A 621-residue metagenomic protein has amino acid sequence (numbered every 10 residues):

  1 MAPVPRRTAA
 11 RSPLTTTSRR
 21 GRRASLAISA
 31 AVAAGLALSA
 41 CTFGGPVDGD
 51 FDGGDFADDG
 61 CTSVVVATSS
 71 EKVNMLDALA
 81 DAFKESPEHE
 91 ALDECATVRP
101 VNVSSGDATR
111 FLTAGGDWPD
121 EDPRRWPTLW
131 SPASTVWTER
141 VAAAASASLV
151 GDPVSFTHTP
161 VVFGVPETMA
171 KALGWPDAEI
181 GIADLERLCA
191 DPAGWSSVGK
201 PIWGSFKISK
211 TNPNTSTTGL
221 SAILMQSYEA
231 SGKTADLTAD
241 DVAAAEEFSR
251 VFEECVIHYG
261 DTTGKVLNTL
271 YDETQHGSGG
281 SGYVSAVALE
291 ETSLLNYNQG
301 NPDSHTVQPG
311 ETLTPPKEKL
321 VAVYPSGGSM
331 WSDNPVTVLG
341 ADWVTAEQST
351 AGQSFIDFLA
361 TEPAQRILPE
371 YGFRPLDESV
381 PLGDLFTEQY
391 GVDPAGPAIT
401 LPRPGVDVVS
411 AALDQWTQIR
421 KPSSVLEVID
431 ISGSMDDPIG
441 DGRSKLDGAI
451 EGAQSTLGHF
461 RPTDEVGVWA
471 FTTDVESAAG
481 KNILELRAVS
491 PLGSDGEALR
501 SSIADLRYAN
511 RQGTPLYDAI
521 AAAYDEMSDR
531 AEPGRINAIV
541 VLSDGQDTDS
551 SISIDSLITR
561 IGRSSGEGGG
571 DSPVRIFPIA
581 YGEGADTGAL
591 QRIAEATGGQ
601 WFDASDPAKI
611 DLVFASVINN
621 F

Functional and structural regions predicted by a protein language model:
R20-G21, F43, D59-G60, L92 (+2 more regions): Extracellular/periplasmic juxtamembrane helices and adjacent flexible linkers that interface with membrane partners
C41-V150: Early extracytoplasmic/lumenal segment of secretory-pathway proteins
A145-S216, I223-L224, Y228: A conserved helix-loop-strand patch within extracytoplasmic ligand-binding domains of the periplasmic binding
G151-F163, E246-G260, P309-W343: Periplasmic-binding protein-like
Y228-A322: Ligand-binding pocket segment of bilobal, Venus flytrap-like solute-binding proteins
E253-I257, M435, T472-A521, R530 (+4 more regions): Short, charged loop segments at secondary-structure junctions
V307-K317, G545-A604, K609-V617: VWA/integrin I-like adhesion module and closely mimicked acidic/polar interface patches used
I419-L492, D518-I520, A538-L542, P578-Y581 (+1 more regions): Von Willebrand factor
